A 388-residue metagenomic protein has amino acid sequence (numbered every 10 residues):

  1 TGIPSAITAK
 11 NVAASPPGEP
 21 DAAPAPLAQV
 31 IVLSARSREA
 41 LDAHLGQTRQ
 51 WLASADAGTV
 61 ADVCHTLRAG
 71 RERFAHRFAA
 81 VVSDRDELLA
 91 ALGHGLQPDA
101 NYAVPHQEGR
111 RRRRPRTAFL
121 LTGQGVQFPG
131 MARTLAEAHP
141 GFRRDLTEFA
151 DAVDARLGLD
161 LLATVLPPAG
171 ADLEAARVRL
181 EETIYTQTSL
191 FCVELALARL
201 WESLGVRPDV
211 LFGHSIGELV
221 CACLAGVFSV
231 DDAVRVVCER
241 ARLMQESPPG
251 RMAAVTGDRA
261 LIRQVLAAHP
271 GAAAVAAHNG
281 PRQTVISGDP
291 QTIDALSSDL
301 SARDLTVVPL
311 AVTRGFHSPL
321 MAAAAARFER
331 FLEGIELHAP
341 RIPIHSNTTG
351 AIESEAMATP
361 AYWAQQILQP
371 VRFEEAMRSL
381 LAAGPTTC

Functional and structural regions predicted by a protein language model:
T1-T117, Q127, R133, E246-A253 (+2 more regions): Flexible catalytic loop/linker elements that gate and position reactive groups at enzyme active sites
A23-P24, L67, R112, L120 (+2 more regions): Flexible hinge/switch segments at interdomain interfaces of large molecular machines
A28, S34, F142-L159, C238-P249: Short, conserved aromatic-histidine micro-motifs
A43, E137-E148, D231-E239, A323: A general alpha-helical scaffold signature found inside nucleotide-binding enzyme cores
G58-A61, H65, T147-V178: N-terminal structural subdomain of ketosynthase/condensing enzymes
A90-H94, Y102-A103, L166-C388: Acyltransferase
R113-R144, E148-F149: Short, surface-exposed "cap/lid" segments of acyl-processing enzymes
